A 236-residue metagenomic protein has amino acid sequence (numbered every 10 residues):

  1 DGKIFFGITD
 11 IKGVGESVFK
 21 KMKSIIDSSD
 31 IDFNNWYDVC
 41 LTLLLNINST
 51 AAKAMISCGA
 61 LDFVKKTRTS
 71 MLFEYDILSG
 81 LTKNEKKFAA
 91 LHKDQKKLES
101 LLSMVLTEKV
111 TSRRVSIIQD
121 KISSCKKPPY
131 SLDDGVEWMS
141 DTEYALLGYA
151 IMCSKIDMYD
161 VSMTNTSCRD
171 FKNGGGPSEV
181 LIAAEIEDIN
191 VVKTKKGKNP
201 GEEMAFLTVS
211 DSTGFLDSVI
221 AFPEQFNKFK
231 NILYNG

Functional and structural regions predicted by a protein language model:
G2-G175: Sliding clamp-binding short linear motifs that recruit DNA-associated proteins to replication/repair hubs
K65-K66, I151-N235: Single-stranded nucleic-acid-binding OB-fold domains
